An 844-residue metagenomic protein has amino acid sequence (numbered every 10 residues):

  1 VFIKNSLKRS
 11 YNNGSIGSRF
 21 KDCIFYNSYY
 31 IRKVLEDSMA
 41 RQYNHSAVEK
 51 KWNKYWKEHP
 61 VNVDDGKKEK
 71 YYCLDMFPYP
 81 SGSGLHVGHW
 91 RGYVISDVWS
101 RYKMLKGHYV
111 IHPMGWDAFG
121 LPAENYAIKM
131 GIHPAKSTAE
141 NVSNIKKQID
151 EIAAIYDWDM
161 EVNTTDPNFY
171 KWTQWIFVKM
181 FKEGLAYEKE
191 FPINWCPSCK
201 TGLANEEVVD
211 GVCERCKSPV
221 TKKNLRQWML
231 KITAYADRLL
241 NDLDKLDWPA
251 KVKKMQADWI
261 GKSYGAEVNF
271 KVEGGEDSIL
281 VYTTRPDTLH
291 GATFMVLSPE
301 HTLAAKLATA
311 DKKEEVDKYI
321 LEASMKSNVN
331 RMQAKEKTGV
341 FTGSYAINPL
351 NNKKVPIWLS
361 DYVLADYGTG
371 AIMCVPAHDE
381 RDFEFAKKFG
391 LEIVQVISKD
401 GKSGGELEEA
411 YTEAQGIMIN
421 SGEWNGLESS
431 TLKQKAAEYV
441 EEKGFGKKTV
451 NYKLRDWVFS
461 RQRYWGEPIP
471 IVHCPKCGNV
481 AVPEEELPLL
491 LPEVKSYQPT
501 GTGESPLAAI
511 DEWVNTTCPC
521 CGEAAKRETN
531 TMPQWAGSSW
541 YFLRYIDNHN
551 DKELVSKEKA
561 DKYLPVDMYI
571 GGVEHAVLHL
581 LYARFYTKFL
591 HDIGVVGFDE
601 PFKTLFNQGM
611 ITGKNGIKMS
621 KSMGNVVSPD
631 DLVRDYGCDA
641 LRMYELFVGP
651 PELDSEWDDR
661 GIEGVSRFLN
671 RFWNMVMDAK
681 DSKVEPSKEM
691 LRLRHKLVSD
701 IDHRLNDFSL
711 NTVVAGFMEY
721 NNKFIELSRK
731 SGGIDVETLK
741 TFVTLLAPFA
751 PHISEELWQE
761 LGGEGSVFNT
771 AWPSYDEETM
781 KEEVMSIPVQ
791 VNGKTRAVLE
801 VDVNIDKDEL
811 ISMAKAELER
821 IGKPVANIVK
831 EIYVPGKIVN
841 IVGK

Functional and structural regions predicted by a protein language model:
R9, N13, I24-H59, V63-K70 (+11 more regions): Basic, alpha-helical terminal appendages of large translation-related enzymes
M39-L74, M104-P113, S137-N144, Y319-W358 (+1 more regions): Conserved oxyanion/phosphate-binding beta-strand-loop segments in alpha/beta enzyme cores
Q42, K50-K51, Y55-H59, K129-D287 (+9 more regions): Residue patterns forming the tRNA-binding/recognition surfaces of aminoacyl-tRNA synthetases and related DALR
D65-I132, T138, E161-I176, C199 (+3 more regions): N-terminal catalytic cores of NTP/NDP-binding nucleotidyl/phosphoryl-transfer enzymes
S96, Y109, H301-D400, G405-E406 (+1 more regions): Catalytic alpha/beta core of large soluble enzyme barrels
D117, K182-C196, K448-C477, Q534 (+3 more regions): Helix-rich, typically C-terminal accessory recognition domains appended to large enzymatic cores
T233, R238-G261, S298-V340, L487-E512 (+1 more regions): Amphipathic alpha-helical
S344-L350, K354-Y367, V396, V514-P651: Alpha-helical recognition segments enriched in aromatics with Gly/Pro capping that present substrate-recognition
